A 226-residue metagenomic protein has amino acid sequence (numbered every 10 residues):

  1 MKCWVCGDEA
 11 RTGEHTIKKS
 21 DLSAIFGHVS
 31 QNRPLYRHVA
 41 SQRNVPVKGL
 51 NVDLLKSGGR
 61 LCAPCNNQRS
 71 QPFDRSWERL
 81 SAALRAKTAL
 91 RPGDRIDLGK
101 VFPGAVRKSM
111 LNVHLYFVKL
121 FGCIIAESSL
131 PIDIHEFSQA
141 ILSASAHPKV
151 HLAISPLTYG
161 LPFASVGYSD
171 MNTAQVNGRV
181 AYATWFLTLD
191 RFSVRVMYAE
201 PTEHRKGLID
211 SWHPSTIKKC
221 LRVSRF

Functional and structural regions predicted by a protein language model:
M1-K2, V45-V47, F102, D170-N172 (+1 more regions): Sparse, context-dependent recognition of short Cys/His-centered cofactor- or disulfide-binding micro-motifs
M1-P72: An N-terminal structural lobe/cap that precedes and organizes the functional/catalytic core across diverse proteins
L22-F26, R33-R37, S81-R85, G93 (+2 more regions): Solvent-exposed, non-transmembrane amphipathic alpha-helical segments
I25-F26, N32, C65, R69 (+4 more regions): Generic structural signal of hydrophobic/aromatic residues within well-ordered alpha-helices of folded domains
S30, R37-H38, A86-A89, C220-V223: Glycine-rich loops and low-complexity Gly/Arg-rich segments that provide flexible linkers or classic glycine-based
H38-S41, I96-V101, C220-R225: Low-complexity, flexible helical/coil segments
P46-S128: Catalytic cores of phosphodiester-bond-cleaving enzymes
A126-F226: C-terminal, charged low-complexity interaction regions
